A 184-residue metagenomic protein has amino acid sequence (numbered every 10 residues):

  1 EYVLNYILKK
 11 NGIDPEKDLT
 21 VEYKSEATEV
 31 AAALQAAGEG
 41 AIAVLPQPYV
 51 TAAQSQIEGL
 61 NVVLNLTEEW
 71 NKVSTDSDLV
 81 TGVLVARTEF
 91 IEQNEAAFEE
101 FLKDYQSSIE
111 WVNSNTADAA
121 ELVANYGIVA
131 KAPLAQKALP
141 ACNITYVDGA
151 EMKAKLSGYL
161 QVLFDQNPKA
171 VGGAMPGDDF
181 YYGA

Functional and structural regions predicted by a protein language model:
E1-Y23, A36, A52-G59, E121 (+1 more regions): Ligand-binding cleft/hinge of the Venus flytrap
N5, T51, S157-Q161: Predominant activation on well-ordered alpha-helical scaffold segments within soluble catalytic domains
K9-S25, E29-A32, E39, K169-D178: A local structural motif
D14, G40-A41, G59-L60, D118 (+3 more regions): A general structural signal for well-ordered secondary-structure junctions
L19-E22, Q136-N143, M175-A184: Short linear loop/turn motifs
E29-L122: Pocket-lining segment of extracytoplasmic ligand-binding domains
I91-Q166: Secondary-structure end/capping motifs
S157-A184: Conserved C-terminal helix/tail region of periplasmic/extracytoplasmic solute-binding proteins
